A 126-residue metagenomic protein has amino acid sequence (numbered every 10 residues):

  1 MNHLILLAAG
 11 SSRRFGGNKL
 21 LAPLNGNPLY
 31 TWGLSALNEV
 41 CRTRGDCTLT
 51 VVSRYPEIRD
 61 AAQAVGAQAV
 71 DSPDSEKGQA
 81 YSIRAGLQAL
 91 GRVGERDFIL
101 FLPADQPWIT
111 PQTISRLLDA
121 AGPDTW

Functional and structural regions predicted by a protein language model:
N2-P56: N-terminal glycine-rich phosphate-binding loop and ensuing alpha1 helix
F15, I58-A62, L117: Hydrophobic packing residues within well-ordered alpha-helices of enzyme cores
G16-K19, A64, Y81, Q112: Generic recognition of short, well-ordered alpha-helical segments
P28, G66, P103: Conserved functional loop/turn residues at catalytic and ligand-binding sites
G33-F98: Conserved N-terminal catalytic core of the sugar/cofactor nucleotidyltransferase
K77-W126: Conserved beta-loop-beta/alpha segment of the NTase-like Rossmann-fold superfamily that binds/positions NTPs
